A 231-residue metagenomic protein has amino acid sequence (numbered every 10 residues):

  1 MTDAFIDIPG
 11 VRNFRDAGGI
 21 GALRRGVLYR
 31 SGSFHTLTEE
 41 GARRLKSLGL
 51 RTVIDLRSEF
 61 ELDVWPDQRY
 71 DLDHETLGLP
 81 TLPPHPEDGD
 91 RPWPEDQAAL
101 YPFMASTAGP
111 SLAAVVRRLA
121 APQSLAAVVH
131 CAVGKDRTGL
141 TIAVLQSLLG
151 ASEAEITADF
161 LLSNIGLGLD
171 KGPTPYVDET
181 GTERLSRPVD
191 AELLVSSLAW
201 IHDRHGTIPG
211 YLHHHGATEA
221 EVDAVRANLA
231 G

Functional and structural regions predicted by a protein language model:
M1-V128, L140-G231: Cys-dependent protein tyrosine phosphatase-like superfamily
V133, R137-T138: Ser/Thr-glycine-rich phosphate-binding loops at phosphate-binding pockets of nucleotides, nucleotide cofactors
